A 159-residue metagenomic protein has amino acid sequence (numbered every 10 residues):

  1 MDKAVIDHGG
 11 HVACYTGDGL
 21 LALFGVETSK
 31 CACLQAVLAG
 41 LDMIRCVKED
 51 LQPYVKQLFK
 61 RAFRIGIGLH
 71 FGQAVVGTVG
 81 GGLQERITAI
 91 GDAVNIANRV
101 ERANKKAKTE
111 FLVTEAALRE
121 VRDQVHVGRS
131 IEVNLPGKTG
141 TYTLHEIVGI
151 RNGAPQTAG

Functional and structural regions predicted by a protein language model:
M1-G10, V26-I67, D92-A103: Alpha-helical scaffold within the catalytic cores of cyclic-nucleotide enzymes
V12-C14: A short pre-motif secondary-structure segment
T16, A32, V75, A89-I96 (+2 more regions): Helical mechanochemical/support elements of P-loop NTPase systems and associated helical scaffolds
T16-A22: Short, conserved phosphate-binding/catalytic loop or strand-edge motifs used in phosphoryl-/nucleotidyl-transfer
L23-A32, I67-I87, N104-A107: Catalytic strand-loop-helix junctions within cyclic-nucleotide turnover domains
C33, E85-I90, S130-V133: Allosteric regulatory "coupling" segments in signal-transduction proteins
R61, G81, K138-T139: Short flexible coil/turn linkers enriched for glycine and charged/polar residues that connect secondary-structure
A74, A103-G159: Cytosolic regulatory/linker segments at or just downstream of nucleotide-handling modules in signal-transduction
